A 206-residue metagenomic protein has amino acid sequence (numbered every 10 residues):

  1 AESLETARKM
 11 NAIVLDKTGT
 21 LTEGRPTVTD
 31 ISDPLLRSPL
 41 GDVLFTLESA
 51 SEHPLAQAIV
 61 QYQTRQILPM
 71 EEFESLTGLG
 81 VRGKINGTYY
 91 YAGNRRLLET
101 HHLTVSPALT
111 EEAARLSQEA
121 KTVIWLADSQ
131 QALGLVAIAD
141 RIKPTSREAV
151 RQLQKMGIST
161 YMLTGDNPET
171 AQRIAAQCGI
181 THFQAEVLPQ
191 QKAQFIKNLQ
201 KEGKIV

Functional and structural regions predicted by a protein language model:
A1-A7, I67, S106-T110, P189-A193: Structural motif corresponding to alpha-helix initiation and N-cap regions
A1-L47, E72, L199-Q200: Conserved catalytic phosphorylation-site environment of P-type ATPases
R8-M10, G87, A127-V206: Conserved ATP-binding TGD loop and adjacent catalytic N/P-domain core of P-type ATPases
K17, E23-D30, L55, M70 (+2 more regions): Conserved cytosolic headpiece of P-type ATPases
T22, T29, Y90, L133-G134: Generic structural signal for well-ordered beta-strand positions
V28, R96, A139-D140: A generic structural motif
S32-G78, I85-T88, R96-S117: ATP-binding catalytic core of ATPases
